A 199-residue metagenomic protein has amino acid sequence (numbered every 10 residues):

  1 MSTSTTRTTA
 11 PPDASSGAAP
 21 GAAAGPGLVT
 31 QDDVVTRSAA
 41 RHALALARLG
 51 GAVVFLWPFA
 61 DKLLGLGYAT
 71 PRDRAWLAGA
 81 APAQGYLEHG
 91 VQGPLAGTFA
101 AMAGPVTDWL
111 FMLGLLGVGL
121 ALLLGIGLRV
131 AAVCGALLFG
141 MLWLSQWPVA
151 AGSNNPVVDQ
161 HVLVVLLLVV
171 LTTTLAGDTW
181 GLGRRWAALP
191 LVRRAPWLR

Functional and structural regions predicted by a protein language model:
M1-H89, P94-G117, L124-R199: Extended, low-polarity transmembrane helix blocks
